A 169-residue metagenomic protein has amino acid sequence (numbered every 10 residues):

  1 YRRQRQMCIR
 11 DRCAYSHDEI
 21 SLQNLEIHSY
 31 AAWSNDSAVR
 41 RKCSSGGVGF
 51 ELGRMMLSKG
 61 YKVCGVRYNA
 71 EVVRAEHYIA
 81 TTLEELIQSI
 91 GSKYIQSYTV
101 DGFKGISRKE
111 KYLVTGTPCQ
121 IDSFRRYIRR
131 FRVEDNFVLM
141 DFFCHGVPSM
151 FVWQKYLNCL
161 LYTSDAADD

Functional and structural regions predicted by a protein language model:
Y1-R5, I9, Y162-D169: Single conserved hydrophobic/aromatic residue that forms the stacking wall/gate of nucleotide- or nucleobase-binding
A14, D18-S164, D169: Iron-sulfur-associated redox domains of electron-transfer enzymes in respiratory and anaerobic energy metabolism
